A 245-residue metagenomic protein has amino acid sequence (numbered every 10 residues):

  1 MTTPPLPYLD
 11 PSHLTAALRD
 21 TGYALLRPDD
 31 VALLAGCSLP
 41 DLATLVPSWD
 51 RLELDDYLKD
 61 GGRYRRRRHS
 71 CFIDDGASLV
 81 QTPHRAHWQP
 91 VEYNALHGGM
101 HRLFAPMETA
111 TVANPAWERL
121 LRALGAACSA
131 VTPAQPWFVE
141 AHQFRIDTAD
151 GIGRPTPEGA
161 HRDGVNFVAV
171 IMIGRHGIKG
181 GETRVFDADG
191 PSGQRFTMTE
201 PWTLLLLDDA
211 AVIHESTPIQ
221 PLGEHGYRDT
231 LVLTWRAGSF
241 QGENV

Functional and structural regions predicted by a protein language model:
M1-V91: N-terminal auxiliary "cap/dimerization" subdomain that precedes the catalytic jelly-roll/cupin core of mononuclear
T3-L9, A134-P155, T203-S216: Generic detector of solvent-exposed, compositionally biased contiguous segments
D20, D163-N166, E200-P201, Y227: Short, well-ordered loop/turn elements at secondary-structure boundaries
L25, Q143, V168-V170, L204-L206 (+1 more regions): Conserved hydrophobic/aromatic beta-strand scaffold that supports enzyme active sites
D29, D74-G76, H142-F144, M172 (+2 more regions): Structured loops at beta-to-helix junctions and adjacent beta-edge loops in soluble globular domains
D74-E140: Signature of the catalytic double-stranded beta-helix
V131-M198: Catalytic core of non-heme Fe(II) oxygenases with the double-stranded beta-helix
E182-V245: Catalytic core of Fe(II)/2-oxoglutarate
